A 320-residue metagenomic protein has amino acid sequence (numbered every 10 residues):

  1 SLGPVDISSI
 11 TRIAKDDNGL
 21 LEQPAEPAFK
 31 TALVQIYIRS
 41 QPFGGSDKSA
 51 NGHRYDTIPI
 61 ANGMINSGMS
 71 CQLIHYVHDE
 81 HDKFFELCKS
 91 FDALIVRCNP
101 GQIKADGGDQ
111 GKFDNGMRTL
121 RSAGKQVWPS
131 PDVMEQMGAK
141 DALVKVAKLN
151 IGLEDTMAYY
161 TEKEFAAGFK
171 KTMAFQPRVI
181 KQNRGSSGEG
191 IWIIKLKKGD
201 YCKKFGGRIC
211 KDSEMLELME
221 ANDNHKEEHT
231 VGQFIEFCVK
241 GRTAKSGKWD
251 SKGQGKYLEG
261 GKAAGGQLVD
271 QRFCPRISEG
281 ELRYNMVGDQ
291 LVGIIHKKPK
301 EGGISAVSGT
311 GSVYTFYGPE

Functional and structural regions predicted by a protein language model:
S1-A28: Short N-terminal or domain-adjacent regulatory/targeting segments
D17, P24-S49: Nucleotide-activated donor-dependent transferases that construct or modify glycoconjugates
E26-K30, S90-F91, G124, F175-P177 (+1 more regions): A general structural motif
I38-P42, D47-M173, S186: Conserved N-proximal alpha/beta basic substrate-recognition cap immediately N-terminal to, or forming the N-lobe
I95-R97, V179, V269: Structural motif
V144, L153-D155, F175-I180, E189-G190 (+2 more regions): Generic beta-strand structural signal
A174, I180-Q182, G199-C202: Glycine- and acidic-residue-rich phosphate-binding/metal-coordinating active-site segment common to enzymes that handle
G188-I191, K195-E320: Phosphate-binding site of ATP-dependent enzymes
